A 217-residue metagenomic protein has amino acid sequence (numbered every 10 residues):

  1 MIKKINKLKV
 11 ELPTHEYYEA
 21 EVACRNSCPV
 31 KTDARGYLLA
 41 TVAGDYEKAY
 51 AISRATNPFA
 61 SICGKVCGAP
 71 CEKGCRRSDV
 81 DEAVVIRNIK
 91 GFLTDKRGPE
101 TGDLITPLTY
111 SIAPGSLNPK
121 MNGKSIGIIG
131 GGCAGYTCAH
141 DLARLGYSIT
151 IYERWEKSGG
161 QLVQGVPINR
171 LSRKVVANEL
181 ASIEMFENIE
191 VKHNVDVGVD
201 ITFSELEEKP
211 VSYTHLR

Functional and structural regions predicted by a protein language model:
K7-A23, E47-P70: Immediate flanking context of iron-sulfur cluster ligation sites
K31-A43, Y50-A51, A83-R87, I129-V197: Beta1-alpha1 glycine-rich phosphate/pyrophosphate-binding loop at the start of Rossmann-like nucleotide-binding domains
G44-F59, K90-T106: Short microdomains enriched in Cys/His and/or Lys/Arg
K65-E100: Helix-enriched interaction subdomains in cytosolic or periplasmic regions, typified by TIR/SEFIR signaling/NADase cores
T101-K124: A short, basic/flexible loop-to-alpha-helix module at the beginning of a structural domain
I201-T202: Short acidic active-site motifs
E208-V211: Core beta-strand elements of the Rossmann-like FAD/NAD(P) dinucleotide-binding domain in flavoenzyme oxidoreductases
T214-R217: Conserved small/polar residues in nucleotide/adenosyl-binding loops
